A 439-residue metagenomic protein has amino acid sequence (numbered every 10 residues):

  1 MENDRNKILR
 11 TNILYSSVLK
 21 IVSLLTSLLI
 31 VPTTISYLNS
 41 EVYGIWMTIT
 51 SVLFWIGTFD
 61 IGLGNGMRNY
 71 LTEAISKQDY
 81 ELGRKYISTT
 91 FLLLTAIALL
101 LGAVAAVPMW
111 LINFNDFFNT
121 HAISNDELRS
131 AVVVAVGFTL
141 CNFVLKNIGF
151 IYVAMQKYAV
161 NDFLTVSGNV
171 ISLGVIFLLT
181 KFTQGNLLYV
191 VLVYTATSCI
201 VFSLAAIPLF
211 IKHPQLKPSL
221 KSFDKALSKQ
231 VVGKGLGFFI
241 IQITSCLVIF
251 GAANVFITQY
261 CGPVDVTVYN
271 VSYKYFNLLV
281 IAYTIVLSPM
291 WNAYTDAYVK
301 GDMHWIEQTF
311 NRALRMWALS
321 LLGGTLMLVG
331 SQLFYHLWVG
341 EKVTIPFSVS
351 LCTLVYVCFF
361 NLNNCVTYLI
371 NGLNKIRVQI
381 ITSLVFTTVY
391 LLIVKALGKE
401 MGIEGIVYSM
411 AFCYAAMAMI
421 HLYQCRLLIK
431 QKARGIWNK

Functional and structural regions predicted by a protein language model:
M1-L9, D126, L187-L192, A205-C246 (+4 more regions): Interhelical loop/hinge segments that connect adjacent transmembrane helices in multipass membrane
I8-E73, G102, F138, L173 (+8 more regions): Signature of the first transmembrane helix
L9-R10, T139-S167, L188, V355-V385: Membrane-interface junctions at transmembrane-helix termini in multi-pass inner-membrane proteins
T11-L28, G168, V193-F210, K225-N292 (+2 more regions): Transmembrane helical elements of multi-pass membrane transporters/channels
L19-K20, D162-H213, V385-V389, I403-R426: Hydrophobic alpha-helical transmembrane segments
I61-K77, A154, H213-K217, V280-G301 (+1 more regions): Helix-loop junctions and terminal segments of transmembrane helices in multi-pass membrane transport/translocation
A74-T90, S245-C246, C261, D265-V339 (+1 more regions): Specific pore-lining/lateral-gate transmembrane helices of multi-pass inner-membrane transport and insertion machines
T89-F117, V134, G174-K181, S203-L204 (+4 more regions): Alpha-helical transmembrane segments of multi-pass membrane transport and lipid-handling proteins
